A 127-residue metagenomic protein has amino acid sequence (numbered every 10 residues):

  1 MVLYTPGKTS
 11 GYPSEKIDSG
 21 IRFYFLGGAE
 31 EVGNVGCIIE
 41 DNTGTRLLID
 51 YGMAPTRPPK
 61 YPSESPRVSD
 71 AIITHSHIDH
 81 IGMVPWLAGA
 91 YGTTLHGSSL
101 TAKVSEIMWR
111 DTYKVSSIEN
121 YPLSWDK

Functional and structural regions predicted by a protein language model:
M1-I21, E40-D41, T45-Y51, S99: Metallo-beta-lactamase
F23-G27: Short, hydrophobic/glycine-enriched beta-strand segments
A29-N34, I38-I73, H77-I78, G82-T93 (+3 more regions): Pre-active-site segment of Zn-dependent metallo-hydrolases
